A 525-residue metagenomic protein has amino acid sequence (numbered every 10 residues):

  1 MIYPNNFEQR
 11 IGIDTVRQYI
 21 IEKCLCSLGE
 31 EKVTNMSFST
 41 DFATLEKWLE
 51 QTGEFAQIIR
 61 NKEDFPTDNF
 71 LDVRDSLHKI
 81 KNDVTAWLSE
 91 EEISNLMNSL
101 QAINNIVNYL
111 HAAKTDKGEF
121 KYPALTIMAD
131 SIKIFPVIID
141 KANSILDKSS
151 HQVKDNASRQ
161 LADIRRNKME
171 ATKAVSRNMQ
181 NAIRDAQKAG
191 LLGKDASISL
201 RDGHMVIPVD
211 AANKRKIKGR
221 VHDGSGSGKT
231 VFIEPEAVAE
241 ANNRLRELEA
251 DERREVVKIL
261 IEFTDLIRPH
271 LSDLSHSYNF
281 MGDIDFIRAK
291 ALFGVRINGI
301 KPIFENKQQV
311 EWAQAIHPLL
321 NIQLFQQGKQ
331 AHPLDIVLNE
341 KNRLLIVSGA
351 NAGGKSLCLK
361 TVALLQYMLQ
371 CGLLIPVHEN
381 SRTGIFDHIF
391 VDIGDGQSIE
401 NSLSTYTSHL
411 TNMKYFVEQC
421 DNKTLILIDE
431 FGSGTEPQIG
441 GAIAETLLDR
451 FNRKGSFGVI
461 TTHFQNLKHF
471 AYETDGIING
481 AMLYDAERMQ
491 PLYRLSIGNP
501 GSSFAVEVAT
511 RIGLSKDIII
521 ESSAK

Functional and structural regions predicted by a protein language model:
M1-S149, V153-N156, Q160, I164 (+4 more regions): Conserved amphipathic alpha-helical "coupling/scaffold" segments that transmit conformational changes between domains
I134-H151, E240-I261: Extended, charged coiled-coil "arm/hinge" scaffolds of SMC/Rad50-like chromosome-maintenance ATPases and other large
K154-N178, A241, L248, E255: Long, non-membrane, amphipathic alpha-helices that form coiled-coils
A162-N213: Extended, Lys/Arg-enriched charged tracts that mediate electrostatic binding to polyanionic substrates
I183-R201, A289-Q314, H378: Long, charged, glycine-rich C-terminal linkers/tails
A196-S197, R201-F232, N242, F304-P333: SMC-family hinge/dimerization module
E249-D283: Non-transmembrane, heptad-repeat alpha-helical coiled-coil rod segments that act as dimerization/spacing scaffolds
N298, E305-K525: ATPase nucleotide-binding head domains, primarily ABC-like/P-loop NTPase cores
